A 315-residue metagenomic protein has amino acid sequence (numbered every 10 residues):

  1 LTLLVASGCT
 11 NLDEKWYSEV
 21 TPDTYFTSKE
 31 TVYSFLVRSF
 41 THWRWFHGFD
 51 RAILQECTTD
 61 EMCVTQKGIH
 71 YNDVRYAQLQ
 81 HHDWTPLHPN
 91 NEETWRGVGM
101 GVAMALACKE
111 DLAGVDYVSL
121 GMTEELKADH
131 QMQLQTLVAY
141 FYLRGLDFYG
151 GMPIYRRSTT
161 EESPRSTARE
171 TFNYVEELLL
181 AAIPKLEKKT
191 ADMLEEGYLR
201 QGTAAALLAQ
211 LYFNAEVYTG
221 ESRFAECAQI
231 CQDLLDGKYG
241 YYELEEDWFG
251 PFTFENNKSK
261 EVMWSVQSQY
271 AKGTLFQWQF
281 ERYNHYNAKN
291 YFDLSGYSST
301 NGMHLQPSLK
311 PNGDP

Functional and structural regions predicted by a protein language model:
L1-L4: Sec-dependent N-terminal signal peptides
A6-G8: C-terminal motif of bacterial Sec signal peptides marking the signal peptidase cleavage site
T10-N72, L180-A181, Y198-P315: An aromatic- and glycine-enriched ligand-binding surface/loop that stacks and positions planar moieties
K15, L146-R156, F224: Short, well-structured active-site flanking segments
E30-F46, I69-Y149, E162-N173, L179-M193: Conserved, well-structured interaction surfaces
L146-D147, P153, T190, N214-G220: Short coil/turn linking the two alpha-helices of tandem helical-hairpin repeats
R157-S158, D247: Short acidic low-complexity segments
S158-E162, Q232-D233: Short edge-strand/loop segments of extracellular domains
